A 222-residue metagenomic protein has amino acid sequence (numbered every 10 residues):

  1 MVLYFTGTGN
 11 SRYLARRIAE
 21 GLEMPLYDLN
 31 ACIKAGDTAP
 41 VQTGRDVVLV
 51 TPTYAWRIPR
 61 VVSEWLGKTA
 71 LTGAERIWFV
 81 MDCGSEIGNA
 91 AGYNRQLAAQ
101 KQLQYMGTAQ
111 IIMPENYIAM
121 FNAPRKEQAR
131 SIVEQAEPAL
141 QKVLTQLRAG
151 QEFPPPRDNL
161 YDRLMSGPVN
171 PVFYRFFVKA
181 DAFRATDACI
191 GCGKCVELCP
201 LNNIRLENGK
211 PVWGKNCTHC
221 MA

Functional and structural regions predicted by a protein language model:
M1-V2, T6-L14, E20-C32, D37 (+2 more regions): FMN-binding flavodoxin-like domain, especially the glycine-rich phosphate-binding loop
L160-P200: A mid-sequence, solvent-exposed acidic-amphipathic segment
R184-A185, I190-A222: Iron-sulfur cluster-binding cysteine motifs and their immediate structural context in ferredoxin-like electron-transfer
